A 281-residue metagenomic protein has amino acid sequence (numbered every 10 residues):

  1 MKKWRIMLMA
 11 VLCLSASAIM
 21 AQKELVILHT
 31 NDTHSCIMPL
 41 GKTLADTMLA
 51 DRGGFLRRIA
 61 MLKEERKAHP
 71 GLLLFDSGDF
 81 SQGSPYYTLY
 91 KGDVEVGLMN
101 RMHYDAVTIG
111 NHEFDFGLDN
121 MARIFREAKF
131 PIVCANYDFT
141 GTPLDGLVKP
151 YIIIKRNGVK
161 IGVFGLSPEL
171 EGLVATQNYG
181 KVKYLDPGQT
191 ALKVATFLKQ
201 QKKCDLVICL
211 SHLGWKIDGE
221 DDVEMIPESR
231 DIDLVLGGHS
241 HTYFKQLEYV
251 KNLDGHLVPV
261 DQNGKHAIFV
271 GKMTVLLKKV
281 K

Functional and structural regions predicted by a protein language model:
M1-K23: Bacterial Sec-dependent N-terminal signal peptides
M20-K281: Acidic, metal/ion-coordinating pockets
